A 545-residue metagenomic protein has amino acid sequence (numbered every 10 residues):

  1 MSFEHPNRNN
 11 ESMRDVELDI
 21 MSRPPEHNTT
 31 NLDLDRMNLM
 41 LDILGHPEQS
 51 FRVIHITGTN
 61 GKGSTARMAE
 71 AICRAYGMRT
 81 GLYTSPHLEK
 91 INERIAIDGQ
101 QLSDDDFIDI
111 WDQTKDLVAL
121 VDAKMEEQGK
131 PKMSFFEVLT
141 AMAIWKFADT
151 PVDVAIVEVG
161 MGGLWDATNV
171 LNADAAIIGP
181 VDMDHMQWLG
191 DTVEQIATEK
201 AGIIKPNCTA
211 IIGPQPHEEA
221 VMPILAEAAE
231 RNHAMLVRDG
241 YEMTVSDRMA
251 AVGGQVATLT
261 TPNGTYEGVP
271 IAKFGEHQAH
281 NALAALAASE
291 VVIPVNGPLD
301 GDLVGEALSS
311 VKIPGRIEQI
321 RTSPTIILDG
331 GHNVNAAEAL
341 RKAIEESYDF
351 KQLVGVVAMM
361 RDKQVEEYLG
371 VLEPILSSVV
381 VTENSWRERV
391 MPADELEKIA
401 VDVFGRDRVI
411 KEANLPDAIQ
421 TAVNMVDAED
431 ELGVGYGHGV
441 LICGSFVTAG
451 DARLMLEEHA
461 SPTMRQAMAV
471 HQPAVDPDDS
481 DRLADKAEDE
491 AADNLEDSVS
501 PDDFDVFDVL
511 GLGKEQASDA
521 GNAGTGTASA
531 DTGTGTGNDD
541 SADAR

Functional and structural regions predicted by a protein language model:
M1-N60, S64-R79, L88-K90, I211-I212 (+1 more regions): N-terminal leader/targeting and accessory segments in enzymes
S12, T30, L34, L39-D42 (+5 more regions): ATP-dependent carboxylate-amine ligase catalytic core
Y83-P86, G213-P216, A228-A250, P270-E276 (+6 more regions): Beta-strand->loop->alpha-helix junctions that form or flank phosphate-binding loops in nucleotide-handling enzymes
V121-Q128, P151-E158, A173-G268, A282-G305: Acidic, Mg2+-coordinating active-site environments of NTP-dependent enzymes
V154-V157, D166-I177, V181-M183, Q195 (+1 more regions): Nucleotide phosphate-binding/pyrophosphate-handling subdomain across enzymes that bind or process nucleotide phosphates
Q215-E227, R231-H233, V237, G253 (+3 more regions): C-terminal helical cap/extension that packs against the catalytic core of soluble nucleotide-cofactor enzymes
W386-R387, T463-D489, D497, D502-G513 (+1 more regions): Short, flexible loop segments at boundaries between secondary-structure elements
N494-R545: Long, low-complexity, intrinsically disordered segments
